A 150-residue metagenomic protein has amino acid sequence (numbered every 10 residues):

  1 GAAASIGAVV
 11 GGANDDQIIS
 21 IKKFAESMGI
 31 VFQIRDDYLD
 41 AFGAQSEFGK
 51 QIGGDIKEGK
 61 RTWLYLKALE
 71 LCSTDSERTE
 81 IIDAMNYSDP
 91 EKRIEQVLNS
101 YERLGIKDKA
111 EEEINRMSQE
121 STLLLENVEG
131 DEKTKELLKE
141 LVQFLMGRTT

Functional and structural regions predicted by a protein language model:
G1-T150: All-alpha prenyltransferase/terpene-synthase fold signal
